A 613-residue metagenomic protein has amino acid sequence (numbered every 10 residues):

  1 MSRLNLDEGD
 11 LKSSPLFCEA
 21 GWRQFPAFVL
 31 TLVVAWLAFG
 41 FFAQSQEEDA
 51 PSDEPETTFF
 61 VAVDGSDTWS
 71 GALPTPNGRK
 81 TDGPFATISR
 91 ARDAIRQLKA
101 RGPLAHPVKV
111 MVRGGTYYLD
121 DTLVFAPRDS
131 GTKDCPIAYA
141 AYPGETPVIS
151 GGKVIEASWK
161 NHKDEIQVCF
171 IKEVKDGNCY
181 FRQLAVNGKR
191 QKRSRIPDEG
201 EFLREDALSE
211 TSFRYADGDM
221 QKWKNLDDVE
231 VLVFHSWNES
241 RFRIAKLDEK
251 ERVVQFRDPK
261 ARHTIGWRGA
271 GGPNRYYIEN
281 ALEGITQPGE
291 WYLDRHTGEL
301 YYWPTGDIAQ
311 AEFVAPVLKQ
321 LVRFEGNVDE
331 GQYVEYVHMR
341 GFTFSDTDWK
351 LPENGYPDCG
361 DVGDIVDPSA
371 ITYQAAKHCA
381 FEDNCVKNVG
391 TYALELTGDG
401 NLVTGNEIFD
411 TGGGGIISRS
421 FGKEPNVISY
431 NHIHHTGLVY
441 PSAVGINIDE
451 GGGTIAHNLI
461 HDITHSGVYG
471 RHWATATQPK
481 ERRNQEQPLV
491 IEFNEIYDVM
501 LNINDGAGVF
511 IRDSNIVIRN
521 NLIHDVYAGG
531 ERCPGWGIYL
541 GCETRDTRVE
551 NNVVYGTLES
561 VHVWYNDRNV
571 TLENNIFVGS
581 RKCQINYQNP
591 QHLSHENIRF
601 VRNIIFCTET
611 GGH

Functional and structural regions predicted by a protein language model:
M1-W22: N-terminal secretory signal peptides that target proteins for export/translocation
F28-G40: Bacterial N-terminal signal peptides
A38-D53: Bacterial Sec-dependent signal peptides at the C-terminal "C-region" and cleavage site
P55-A380, C385: Extracellular polysaccharide-degrading/modifying enzymes targeting complex plant/algal/animal polysaccharides
T57, H106-V108, G115, D121 (+21 more regions): The right-handed parallel beta-helix/beta-solenoid scaffold, focusing on the short coil/turn and N-cap positions
M111, V124, A138-A140, S150 (+18 more regions): Extracellular beta-strand solenoid repeats
K160-V168, P316-G326, Y356-T372, N388-Y392 (+9 more regions): Extracellular beta-strand/beta-solenoid scaffold signature
E335-D346, K377-N388, G400-G413, K423-G437 (+8 more regions): Right-handed parallel beta-helix
